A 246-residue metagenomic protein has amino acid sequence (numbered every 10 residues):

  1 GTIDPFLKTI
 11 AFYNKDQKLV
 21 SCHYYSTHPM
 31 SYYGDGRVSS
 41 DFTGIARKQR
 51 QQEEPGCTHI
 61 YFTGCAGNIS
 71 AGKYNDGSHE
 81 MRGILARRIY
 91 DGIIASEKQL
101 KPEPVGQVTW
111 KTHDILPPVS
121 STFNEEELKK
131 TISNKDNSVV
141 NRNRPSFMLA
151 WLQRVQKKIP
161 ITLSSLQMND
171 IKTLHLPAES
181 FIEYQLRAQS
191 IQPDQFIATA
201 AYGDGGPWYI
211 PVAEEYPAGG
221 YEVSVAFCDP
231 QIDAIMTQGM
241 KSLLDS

Functional and structural regions predicted by a protein language model:
G1-S246: Non-catalytic substrate/cofactor recognition surfaces at enzyme active-site rims
